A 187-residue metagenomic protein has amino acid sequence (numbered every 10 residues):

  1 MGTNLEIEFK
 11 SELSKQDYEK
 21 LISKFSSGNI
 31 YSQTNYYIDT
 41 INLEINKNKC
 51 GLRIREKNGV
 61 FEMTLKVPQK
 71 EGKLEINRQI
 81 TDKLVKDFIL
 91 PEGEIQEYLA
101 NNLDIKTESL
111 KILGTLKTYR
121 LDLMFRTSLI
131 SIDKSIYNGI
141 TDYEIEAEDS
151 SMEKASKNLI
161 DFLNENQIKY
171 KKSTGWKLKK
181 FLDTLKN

Functional and structural regions predicted by a protein language model:
M1-N187: Phosphate-end processing signature that detects enzymes handling 5′-triphosphorylated RNA and polyphosphate
